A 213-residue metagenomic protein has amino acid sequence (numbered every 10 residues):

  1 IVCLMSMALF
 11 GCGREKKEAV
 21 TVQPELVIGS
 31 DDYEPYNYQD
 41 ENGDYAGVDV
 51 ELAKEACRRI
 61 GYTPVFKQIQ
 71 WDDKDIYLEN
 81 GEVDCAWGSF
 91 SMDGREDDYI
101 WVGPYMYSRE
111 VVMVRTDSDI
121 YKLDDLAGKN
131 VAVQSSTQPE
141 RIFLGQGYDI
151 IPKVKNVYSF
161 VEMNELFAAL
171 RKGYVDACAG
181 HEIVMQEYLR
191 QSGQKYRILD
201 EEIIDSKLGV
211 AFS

Functional and structural regions predicted by a protein language model:
A8-G11: C-terminal motif of bacterial Sec signal peptides marking the signal peptidase cleavage site
Q23-G47: Short glycine-rich His-centered loop
G29-E34, K67-D72, N80-D93, T116 (+3 more regions): Beta->alpha turn/N-cap motifs
S30-D32, Y107-V114, E182, Q186 (+1 more regions): Periplasmic-binding protein-like
Y38-E41, A53-T63, P139-F160, L189-Q194: Ligand-binding cleft/hinge of the Venus flytrap
V50, K54, R58, T63-D125 (+1 more regions): Acidic, polar ligand-binding/catalytic clefts
V50, V65-I76, N156-K172, S206: Short helix-initiation/N-cap motifs at beta->coil->alpha
D73-I76, G88-D98, I142-G145, A169-I204: A ligand-binding cleft/hinge motif common to bilobed small-molecule-binding domains
